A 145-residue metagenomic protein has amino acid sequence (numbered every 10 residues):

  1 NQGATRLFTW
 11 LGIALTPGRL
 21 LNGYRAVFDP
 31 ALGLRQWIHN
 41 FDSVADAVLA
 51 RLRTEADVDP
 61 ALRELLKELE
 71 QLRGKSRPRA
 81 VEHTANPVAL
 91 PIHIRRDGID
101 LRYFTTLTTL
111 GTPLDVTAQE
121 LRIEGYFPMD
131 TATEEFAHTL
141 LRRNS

Functional and structural regions predicted by a protein language model:
N1-Q2, D130: Residue-level signal for threonine
Q2-K75: PAS-family sensory domains
P60-R63, K67-T84, P91-R102: Per-ARNT-Sim (PAS) sensory domains and their PAS-associated C-terminal
H83-S145: Low-complexity, glycine/alanine/valine/leucine- and proline-rich hydrophobic stretches
